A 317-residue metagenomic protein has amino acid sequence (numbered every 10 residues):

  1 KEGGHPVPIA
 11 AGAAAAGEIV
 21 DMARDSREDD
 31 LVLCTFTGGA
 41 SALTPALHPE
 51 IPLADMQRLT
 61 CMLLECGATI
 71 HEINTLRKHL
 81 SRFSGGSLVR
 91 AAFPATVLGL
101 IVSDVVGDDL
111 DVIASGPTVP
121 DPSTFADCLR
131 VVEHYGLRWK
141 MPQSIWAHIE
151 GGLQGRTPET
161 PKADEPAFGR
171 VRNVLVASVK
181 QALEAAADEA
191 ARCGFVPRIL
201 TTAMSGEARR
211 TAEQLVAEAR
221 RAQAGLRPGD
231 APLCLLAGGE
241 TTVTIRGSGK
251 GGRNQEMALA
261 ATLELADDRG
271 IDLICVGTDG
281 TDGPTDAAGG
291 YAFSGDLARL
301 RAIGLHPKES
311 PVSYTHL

Functional and structural regions predicted by a protein language model:
K1-E28, L76-R77: Glycine-rich oxoanion-binding loops at beta->alpha junctions
V7-A11, L64-A92, D282-S310: Proline/glycine-rich low-complexity loops and linkers
L33-G38, L64, G99-V105, A114 (+2 more regions): Short beta-strand segments
I51-A68, D121-G136, G247-L273: Gly/Ser/Thr-rich active-site loops/lids in small-molecule metabolic enzymes that frequently grip phosphoryl groups
L64, I70-R138, H148-E150: A glycine/threonine-rich phosphate-anchoring loop and its flanking beta-alpha core in nucleotide/phosphate-binding
L98, P120-Q214, E218: Accessory alpha-helical/coil subdomains and C-terminal extensions that flank or cap enzyme catalytic cores
G229-A231, T242-R301: Catalytic phosphate/nucleotide-handling subdomain of diverse soluble enzymes
T315-H316: Conserved small/polar residues in nucleotide/adenosyl-binding loops
